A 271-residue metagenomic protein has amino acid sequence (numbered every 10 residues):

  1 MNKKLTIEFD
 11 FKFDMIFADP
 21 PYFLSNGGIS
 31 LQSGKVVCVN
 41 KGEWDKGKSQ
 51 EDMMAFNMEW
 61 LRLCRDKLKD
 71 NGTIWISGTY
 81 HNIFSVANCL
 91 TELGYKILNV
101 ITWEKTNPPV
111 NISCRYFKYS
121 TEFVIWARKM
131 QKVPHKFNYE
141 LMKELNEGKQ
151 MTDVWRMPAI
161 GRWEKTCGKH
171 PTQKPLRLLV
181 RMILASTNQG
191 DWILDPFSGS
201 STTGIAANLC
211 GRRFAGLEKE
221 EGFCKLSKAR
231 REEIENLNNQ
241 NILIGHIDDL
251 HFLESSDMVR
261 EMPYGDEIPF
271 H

Functional and structural regions predicted by a protein language model:
M1-L226, F270-H271: Core catalytic lobe of class I
M1-T6, A229-D266: S-adenosyl-L-methionine
